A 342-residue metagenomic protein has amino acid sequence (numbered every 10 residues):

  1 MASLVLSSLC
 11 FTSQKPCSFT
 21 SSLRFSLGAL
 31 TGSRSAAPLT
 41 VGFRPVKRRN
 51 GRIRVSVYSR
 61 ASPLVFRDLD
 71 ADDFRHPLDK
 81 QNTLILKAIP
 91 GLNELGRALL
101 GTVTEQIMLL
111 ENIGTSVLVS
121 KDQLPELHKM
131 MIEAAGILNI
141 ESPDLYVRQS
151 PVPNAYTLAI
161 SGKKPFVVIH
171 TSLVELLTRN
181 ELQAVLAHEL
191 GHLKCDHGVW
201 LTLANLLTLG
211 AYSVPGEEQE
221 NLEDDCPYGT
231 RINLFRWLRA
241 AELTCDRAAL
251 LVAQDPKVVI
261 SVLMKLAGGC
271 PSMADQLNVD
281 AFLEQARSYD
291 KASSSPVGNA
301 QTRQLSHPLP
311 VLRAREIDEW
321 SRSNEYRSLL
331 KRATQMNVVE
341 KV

Functional and structural regions predicted by a protein language model:
A2-K163, P227, R231-L234, L238 (+5 more regions): Hydrophobic or amphipathic, alpha-helical segments that drive membrane association/targeting
D122, E126, V168-V185, N233-R239: Short pre-active-site segment immediately N-terminal to the catalytic Zn-binding motif
Q123-E126, A134, L138-I140, P215-K291: Short helix/loop segments within enzyme catalytic domains that coordinate or immediately flank catalytic cofactors
M131, I169, H188, C245 (+1 more regions): Residue-level signature of catalytic and energy-coupling elements of molecular machines, predominantly ATP/GTP-dependent
I137, P143-L145, P151-Q183, L190 (+1 more regions): Active-site scaffold of zinc-dependent metalloenzymes
V167, L193, I317-W320, N324: TPR/TPR-like alpha-solenoid repeats
E189-E218, P256-K257: Catalytic Zn2+-binding segment of zinc metalloproteases
T244-A253, V262, Q301-R315, E319: Active-site-proximal alpha-helical
